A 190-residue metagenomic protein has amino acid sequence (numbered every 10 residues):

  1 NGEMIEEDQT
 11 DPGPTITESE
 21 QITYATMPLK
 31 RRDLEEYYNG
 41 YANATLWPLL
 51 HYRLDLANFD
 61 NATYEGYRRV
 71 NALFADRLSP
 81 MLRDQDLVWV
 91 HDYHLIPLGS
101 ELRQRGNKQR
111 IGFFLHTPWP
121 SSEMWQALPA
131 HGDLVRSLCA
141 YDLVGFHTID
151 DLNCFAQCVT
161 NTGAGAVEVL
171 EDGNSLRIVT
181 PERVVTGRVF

Functional and structural regions predicted by a protein language model:
N1-F190: Catalytic cores of carbohydrate-active enzymes across secretory and cytosolic contexts
